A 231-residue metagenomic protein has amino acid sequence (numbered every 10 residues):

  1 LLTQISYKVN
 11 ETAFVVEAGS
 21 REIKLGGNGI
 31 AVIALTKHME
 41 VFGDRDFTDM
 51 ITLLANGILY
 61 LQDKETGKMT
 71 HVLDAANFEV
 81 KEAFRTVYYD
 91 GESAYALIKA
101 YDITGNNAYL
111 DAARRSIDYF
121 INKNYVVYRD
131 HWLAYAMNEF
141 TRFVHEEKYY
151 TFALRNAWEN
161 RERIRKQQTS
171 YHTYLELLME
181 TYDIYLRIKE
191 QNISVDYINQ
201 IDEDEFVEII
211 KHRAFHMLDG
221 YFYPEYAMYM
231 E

Functional and structural regions predicted by a protein language model:
L1, I30-R45, E92-G105, W132-E146 (+1 more regions): Well-ordered alpha-helical scaffold segments within catalytic/enzyme domains
L1-E11, D49-K68, D102, N107-V126 (+2 more regions): Long, well-ordered core segments of solenoidal/helical folds
T3-Y7, I23-I30, H172, T181 (+2 more regions): Low-complexity, Gly/Pro
I5, N28-A31, A153-R155, S194: Short, charged, low-hydrophobicity "junction" segments
T12-G29, D44, A76-Y89, N106 (+5 more regions): Solvent-exposed loop and edge beta-strand segments that line ligand/cofactor-binding and catalytic clefts
V16-G26, T36, V41-D118: Catalytic cores of extracellular degradative/oxidative enzymes
H38, Y229-E231: Extended low-complexity acidic/polar segments
